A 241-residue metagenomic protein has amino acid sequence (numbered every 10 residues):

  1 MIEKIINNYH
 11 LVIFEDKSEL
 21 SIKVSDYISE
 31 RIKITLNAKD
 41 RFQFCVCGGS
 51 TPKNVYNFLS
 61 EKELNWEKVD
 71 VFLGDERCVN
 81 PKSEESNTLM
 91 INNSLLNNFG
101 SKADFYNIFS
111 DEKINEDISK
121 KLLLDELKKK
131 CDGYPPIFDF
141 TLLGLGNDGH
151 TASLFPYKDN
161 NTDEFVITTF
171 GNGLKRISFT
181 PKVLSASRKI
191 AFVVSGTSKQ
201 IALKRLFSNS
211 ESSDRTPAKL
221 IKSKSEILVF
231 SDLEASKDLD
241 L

Functional and structural regions predicted by a protein language model:
M1-F44, I114: N-terminal glycine-/serine-/threonine-rich phosphate-binding loop
I2-N8, E67-T141: Ligand-binding beta-strand-loop-alpha-helix segment within the catalytic cores of soluble metabolic enzymes
A38-S60: Glycine-rich N-terminal segment of FAD-binding domains in flavoprotein oxidoreductases, spanning the beta-loop-helix
V46-T51, L143-N147, S195: Glycine-rich beta-strand-to-loop/alpha-helix junction loops that act as flexible
F58-W66, L89, N93, P156-E164 (+1 more regions): A glycine- and small-aliphatic-rich helix-loop capping segment at beta-alpha/alpha-beta transitions that lines
K62-D70, F99-G100, K182-S187, I221-K224: Short, conserved loop/helix-junction motifs that constitute active-site signature segments in enzyme catalytic cores
F140-K182: Class I SAM-dependent methyltransferase SAM-binding "motif I" and its flanking Rossmann-like core
A186-L241: C-terminal functional extensions of proteins
